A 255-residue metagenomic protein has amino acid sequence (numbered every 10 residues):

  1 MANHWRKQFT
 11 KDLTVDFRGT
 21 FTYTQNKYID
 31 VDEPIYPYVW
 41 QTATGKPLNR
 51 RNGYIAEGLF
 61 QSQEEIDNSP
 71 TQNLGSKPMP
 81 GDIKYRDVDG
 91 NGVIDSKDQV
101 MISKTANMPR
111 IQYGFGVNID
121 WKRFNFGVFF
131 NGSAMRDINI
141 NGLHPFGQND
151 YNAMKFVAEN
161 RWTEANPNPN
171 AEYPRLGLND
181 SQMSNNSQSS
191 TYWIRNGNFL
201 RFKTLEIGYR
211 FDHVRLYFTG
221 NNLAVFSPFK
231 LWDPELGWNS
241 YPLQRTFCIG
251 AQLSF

Functional and structural regions predicted by a protein language model:
R6-N107, N166: Conserved small-residue
K7, F21-K27, W121-R123, G132-R136 (+3 more regions): Transmembrane beta-strands of outer-membrane beta-barrel pores
L13, P109-Y113, I194, N198-K203 (+1 more regions): Residues that define the transmembrane beta-barrel architecture of outer-membrane proteins
F17-G19, V128, L216-F218, A251: Membrane-embedded beta-strand positions of outer-membrane beta-barrel proteins
K27-A43, R136-E164, F226-L236: Outer-membrane beta-barrel and related beta-rich outer-membrane complex signature in Gram-negative bacteria
Y38-I66, N160, N166-R175, N185-S189 (+1 more regions): C-terminal beta-signal and terminal closure region of outer-membrane beta-barrel proteins
R123-G127, H213-V214: Repeated loop/turn-to-beta-strand initiation elements of outer-membrane beta-barrel proteins
S133-L216: Extracytoplasmic gating/loop element in the C-terminal half of outer-membrane beta-barrel translocons and assembly
